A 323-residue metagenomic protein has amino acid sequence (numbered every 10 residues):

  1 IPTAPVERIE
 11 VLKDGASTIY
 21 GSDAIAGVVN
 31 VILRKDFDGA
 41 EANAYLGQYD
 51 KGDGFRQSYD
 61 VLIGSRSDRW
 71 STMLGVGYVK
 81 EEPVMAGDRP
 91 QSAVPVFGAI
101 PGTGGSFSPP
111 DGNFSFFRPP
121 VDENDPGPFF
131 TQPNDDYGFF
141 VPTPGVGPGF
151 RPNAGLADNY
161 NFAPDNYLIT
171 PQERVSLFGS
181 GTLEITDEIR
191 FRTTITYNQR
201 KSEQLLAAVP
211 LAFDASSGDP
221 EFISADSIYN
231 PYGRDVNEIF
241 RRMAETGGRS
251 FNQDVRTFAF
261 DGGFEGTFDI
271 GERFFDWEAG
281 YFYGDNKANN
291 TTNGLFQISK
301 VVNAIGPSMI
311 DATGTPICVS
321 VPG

Functional and structural regions predicted by a protein language model:
I1-R256, F260, F268, D276-E278 (+1 more regions): Surface-exposed beta-strand-turn/loop segments characteristic of Gram-negative outer-membrane beta-barrels
